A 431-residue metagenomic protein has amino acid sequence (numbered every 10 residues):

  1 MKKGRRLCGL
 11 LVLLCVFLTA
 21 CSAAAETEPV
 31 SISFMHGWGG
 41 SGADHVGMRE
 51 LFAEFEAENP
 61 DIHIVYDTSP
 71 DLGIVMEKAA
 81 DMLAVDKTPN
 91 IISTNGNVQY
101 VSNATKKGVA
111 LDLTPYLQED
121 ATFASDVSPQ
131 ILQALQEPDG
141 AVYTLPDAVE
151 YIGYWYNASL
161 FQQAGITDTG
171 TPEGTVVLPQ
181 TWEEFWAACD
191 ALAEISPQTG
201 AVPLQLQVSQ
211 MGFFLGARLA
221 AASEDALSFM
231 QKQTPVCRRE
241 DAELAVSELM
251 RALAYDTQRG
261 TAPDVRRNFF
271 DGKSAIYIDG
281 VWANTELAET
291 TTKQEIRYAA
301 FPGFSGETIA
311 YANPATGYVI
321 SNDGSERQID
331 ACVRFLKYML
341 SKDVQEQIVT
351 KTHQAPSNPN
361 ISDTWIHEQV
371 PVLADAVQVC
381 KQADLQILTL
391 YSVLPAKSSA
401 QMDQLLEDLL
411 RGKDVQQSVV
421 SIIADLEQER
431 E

Functional and structural regions predicted by a protein language model:
G9, C21-K107, Q118-T122, D168 (+7 more regions): Conserved N-terminal structural module of periplasmic/extracytoplasmic solute-binding proteins
A53, A57, H63, A80 (+5 more regions): Extracytoplasmic/periplasmic substrate-recognition and gating elements
T68-K78, V98, Q180-E184, Q258-D271: Short helix-initiation/N-cap motifs at beta->coil->alpha
M82-T94, G108-L111, Q198-T199, D271-G280: Alpha-to-beta junction loops
N95-G153, Q162, R297-P302, E368-V370 (+1 more regions): Hinge/lid segment of periplasmic solute-binding proteins
E137-D147, I152-Y154, Q162, T181-Q233 (+1 more regions): Extracytoplasmic/periplasmic solute-binding protein
W186-D190, M230-A262: Glycine-centered hinge/linker elements that transmit conformational signals in sensory and ligand-binding systems
Q354-A355, P359-N360, A374-E431: C-terminal capping/gating helix-and-loop segments adjacent to ligand/active sites or protein-protein/ligand interfaces
